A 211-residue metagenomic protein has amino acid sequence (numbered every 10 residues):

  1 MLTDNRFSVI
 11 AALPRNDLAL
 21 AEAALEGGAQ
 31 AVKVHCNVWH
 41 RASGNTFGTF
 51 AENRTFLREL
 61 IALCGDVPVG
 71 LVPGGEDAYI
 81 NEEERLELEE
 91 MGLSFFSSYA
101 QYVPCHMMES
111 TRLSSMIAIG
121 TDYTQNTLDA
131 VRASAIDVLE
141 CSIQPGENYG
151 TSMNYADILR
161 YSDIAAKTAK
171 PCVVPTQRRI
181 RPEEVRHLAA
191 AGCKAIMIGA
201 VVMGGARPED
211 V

Functional and structural regions predicted by a protein language model:
M1-V67, R132: Conserved N-terminal beta1-alpha1 strand-loop-helix module at the mouth
L2-L20, V69-I80, S114-Y123, C172-P182 (+2 more regions): Active-site mouth loops of central-metabolism enzymes
N5-V9, G28-Q30, C64-V69, G92-S94 (+4 more regions): Short, well-ordered coil/turn segments that N-cap beta-strands
A19-A24, Y79-E90, D122-S134, R178-I196: Catalytic cores of alpha/beta
A31-R41, E90-H106, L139-Y149, A189-V211: Glycine-rich phosphate-binding active-site loops on the catalytic face of alpha/beta enzymes
A42-F47, A130-S162: Glycine/Thr-rich beta-alpha phosphate-binding loop at enzyme active sites
S43-G74, M107-T121, M153-R179: Alpha-helix-loop-beta-strand connector modules within alpha/beta enzyme cores
E76-Y79, P145, L159-V211: C-terminal alpha-helical cap/extension of soluble enzyme domains
